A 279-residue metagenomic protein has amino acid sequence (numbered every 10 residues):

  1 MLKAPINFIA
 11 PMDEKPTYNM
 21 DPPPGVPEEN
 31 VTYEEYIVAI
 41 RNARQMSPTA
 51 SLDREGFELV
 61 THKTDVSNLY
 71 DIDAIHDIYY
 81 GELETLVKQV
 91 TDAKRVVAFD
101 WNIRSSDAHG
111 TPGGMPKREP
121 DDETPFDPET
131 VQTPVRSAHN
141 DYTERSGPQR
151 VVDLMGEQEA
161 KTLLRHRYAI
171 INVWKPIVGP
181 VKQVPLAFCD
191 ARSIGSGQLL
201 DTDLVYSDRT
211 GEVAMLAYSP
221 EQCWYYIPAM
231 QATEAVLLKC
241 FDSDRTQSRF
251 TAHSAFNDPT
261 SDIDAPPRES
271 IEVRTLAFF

Functional and structural regions predicted by a protein language model:
L2-V213, E221-C223: Non-heme Fe(II) oxygenase catalytic core, chiefly the N-lobe of the double-stranded beta-helix
V213-F279: Catalytic core of Fe(II)/2-oxoglutarate
